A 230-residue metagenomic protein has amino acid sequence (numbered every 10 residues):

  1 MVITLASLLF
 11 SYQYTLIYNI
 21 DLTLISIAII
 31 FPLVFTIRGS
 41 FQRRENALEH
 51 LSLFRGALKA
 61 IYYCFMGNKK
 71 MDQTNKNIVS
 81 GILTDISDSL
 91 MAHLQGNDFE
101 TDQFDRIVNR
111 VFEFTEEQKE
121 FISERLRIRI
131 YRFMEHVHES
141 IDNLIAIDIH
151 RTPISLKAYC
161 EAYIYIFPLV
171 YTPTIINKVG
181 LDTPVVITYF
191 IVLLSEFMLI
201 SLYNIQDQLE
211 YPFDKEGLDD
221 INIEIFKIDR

Functional and structural regions predicted by a protein language model:
M1-S52, L181-V185, S201-D207, F213-R230: N-terminal juxtamembrane/topogenic regions of multi-pass membrane proteins
A6-I25, I29, L33, G56 (+1 more regions): Long, highly hydrophobic alpha-helical transmembrane signal-anchor segments
F41-R44, L51, R55-K69: N-terminal alpha-helical signal peptides/signal-anchor transmembrane segments
I61-L156, C160: Structured inter-helical modules in multipass membrane proteins
Y131-M134, V192, Q208: Soluble C-terminal extramembrane regulatory/interaction domains of multi-pass membrane proteins
I149-S155, T174-D182: Hydrophobic alpha-helical bundle architecture
Y159-K178, V186-L202: Bilayer-spanning, highly hydrophobic alpha-helical transmembrane segments
